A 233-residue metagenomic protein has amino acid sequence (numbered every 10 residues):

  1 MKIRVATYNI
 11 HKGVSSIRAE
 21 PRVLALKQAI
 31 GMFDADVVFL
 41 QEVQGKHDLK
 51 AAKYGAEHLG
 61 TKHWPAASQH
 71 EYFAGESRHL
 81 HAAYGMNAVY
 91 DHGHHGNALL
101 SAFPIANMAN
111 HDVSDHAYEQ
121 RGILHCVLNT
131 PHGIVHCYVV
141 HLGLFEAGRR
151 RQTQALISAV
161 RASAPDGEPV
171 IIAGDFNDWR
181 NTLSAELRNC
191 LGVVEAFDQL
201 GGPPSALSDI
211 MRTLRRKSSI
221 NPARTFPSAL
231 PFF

Functional and structural regions predicted by a protein language model:
M1-V37, P65, G75, H79-F233: Active-site regions of metal-assisted phosphoester/phosphodiester hydrolases, unifying DNase/endonuclease modules
Y8-I10, F33-Y54: Short, conserved active-site loops that position catalytic residues or coordinate cofactors/metal ions across diverse
S16-E20, H47-P65: Short, flexible/disordered intra-domain loops and linkers
